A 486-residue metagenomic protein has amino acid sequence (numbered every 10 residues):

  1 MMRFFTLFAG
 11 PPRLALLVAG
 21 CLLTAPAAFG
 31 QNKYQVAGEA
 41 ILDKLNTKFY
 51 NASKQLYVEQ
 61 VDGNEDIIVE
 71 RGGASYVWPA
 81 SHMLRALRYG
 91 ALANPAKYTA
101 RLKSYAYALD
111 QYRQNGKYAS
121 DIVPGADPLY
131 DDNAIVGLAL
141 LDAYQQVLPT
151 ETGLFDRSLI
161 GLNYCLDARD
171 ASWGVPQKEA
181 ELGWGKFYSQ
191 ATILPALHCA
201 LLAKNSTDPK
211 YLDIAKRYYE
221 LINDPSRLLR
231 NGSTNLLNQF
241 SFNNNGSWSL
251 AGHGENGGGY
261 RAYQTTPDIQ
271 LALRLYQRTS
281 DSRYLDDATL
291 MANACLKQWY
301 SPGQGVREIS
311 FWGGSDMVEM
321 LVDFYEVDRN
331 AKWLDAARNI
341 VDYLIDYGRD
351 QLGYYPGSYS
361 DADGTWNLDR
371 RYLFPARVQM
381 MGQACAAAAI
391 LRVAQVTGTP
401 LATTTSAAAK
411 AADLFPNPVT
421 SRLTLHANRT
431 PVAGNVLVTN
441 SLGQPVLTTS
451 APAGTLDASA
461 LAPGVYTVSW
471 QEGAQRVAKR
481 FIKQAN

Functional and structural regions predicted by a protein language model:
M1-N32: Bacterial Sec-dependent N-terminal signal peptides
N32-A86, G90-D131, F187, L290 (+1 more regions): CBM-like carbohydrate-recognition segments
A91, Y144-L148, A203-T207, Y276-S280 (+3 more regions): Short coil/turn linking the two alpha-helices of tandem helical-hairpin repeats
T99-N205, P209-K216: Extended ligand-binding groove/face enriched in aromatic
T192-P195, C199, Y211-L275: Active-site cradle of extracellular carbohydrate-active enzymes
Y260, Q264-T279, Y284-Q298: Oxyanion-binding "anion nests"
A409-F415, V419-N486: C-terminal outer-membrane/trafficking sorting elements
